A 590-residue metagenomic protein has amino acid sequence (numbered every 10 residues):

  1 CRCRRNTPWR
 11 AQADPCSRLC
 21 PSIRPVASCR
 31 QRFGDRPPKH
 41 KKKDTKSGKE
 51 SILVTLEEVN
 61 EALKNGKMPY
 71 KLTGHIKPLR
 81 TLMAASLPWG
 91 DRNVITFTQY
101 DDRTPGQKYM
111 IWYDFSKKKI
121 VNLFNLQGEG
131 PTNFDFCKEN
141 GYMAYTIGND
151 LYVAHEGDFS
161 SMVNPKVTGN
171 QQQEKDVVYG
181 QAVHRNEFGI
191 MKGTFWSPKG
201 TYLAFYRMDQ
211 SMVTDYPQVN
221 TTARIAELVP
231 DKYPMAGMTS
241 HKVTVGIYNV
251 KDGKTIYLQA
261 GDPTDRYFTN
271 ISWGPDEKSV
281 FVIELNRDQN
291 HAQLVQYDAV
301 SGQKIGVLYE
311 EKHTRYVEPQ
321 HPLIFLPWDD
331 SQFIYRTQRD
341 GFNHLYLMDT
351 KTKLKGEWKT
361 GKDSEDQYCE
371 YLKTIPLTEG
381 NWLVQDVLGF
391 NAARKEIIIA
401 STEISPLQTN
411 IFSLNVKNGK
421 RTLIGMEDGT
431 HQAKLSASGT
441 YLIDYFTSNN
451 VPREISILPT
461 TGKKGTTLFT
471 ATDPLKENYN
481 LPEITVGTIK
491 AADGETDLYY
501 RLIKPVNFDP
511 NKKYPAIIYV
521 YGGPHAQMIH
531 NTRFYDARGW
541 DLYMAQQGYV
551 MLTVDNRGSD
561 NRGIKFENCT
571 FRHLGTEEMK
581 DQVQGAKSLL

Functional and structural regions predicted by a protein language model:
C1-I424, D428-L435, T440-Y441, N449-R453 (+1 more regions): Beta-propeller folds
T214-D215, E277, I283, T430-L590: Serine-hydrolase catalytic core recognition
